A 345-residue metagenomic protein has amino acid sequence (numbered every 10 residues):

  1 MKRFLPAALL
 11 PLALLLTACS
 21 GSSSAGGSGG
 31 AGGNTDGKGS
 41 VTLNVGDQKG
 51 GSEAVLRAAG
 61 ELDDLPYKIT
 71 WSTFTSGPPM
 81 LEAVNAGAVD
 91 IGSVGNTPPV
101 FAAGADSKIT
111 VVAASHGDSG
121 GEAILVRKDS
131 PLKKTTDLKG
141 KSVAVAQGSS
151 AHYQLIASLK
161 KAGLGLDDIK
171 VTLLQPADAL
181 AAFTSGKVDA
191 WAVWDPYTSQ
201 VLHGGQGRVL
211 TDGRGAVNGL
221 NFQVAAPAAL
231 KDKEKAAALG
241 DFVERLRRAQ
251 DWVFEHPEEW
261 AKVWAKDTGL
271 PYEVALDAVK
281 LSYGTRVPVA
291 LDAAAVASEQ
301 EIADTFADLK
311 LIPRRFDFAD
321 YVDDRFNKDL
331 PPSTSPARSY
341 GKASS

Functional and structural regions predicted by a protein language model:
M1-L9: Bacterial N-terminal signal peptides that target proteins for export
L15-A18: C-terminal motif of bacterial Sec signal peptides marking the signal peptidase cleavage site
S20-S23: Bacterial signal peptide processing site
A25-G165, T172-L173, D189-V193, G215-V217: Short, glycine-/small- and polar/acidic-enriched structural segments that line small-molecule recognition paths
T97, A177-T268: Pocket-lining segment of extracytoplasmic ligand-binding domains
S115-V126, G204-D232, V243, L281-T285 (+1 more regions): Periplasmic-binding protein-like
D232-P313: Secondary-structure end/capping motifs
D304-S345: Conserved C-terminal helix/tail region of periplasmic/extracytoplasmic solute-binding proteins
